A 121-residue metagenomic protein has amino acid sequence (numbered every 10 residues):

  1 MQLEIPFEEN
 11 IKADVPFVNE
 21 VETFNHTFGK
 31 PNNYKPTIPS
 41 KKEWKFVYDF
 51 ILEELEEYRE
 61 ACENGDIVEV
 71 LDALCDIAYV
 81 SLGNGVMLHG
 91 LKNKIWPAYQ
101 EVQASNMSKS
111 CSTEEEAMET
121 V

Functional and structural regions predicted by a protein language model:
M1-V121: Flexible "arm" and connector segments at domain edges
